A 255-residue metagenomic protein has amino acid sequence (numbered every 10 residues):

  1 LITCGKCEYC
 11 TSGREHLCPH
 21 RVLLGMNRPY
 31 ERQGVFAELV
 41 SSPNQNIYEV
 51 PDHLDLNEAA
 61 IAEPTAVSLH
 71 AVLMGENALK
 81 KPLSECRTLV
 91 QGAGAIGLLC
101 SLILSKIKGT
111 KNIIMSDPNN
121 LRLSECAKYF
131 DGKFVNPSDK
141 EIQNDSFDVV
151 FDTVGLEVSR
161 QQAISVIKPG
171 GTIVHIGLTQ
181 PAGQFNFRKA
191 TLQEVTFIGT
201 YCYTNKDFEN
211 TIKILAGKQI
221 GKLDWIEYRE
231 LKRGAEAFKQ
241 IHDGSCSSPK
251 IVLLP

Functional and structural regions predicted by a protein language model:
L1-I47: Glycine-rich phosphate/adenylate-binding loop and adjacent beta-alpha elements of nucleotide- or dinucleotide-binding
A37, E85, S146-F147: Local beta-strand N-terminus motif with an aromatic residue
L54-S138: Mid-domain Rossmann-like dinucleotide-binding core that forms the NAD(H)/NADP(H) cofactor-binding site
V90, D152, H175: Redox-cofactor binding/interface segments in oxidoreductases and associated redox assembly factors
E141-V150: A short acidic, Gly/Pro-enriched loop at the edge of an enzyme's catalytic core that lines a small-molecule cofactor
E157-G217, P255: Glycine-rich phosphate-binding loop and adjacent beta-alpha segment of Rossmann(oid) nucleotide-cofactor-binding
Q161, N205, E209-P255: C-terminal hydrophobic helical "lid"/dimerization subdomain of Rossmann-like NAD(P)H-dependent oxidoreductases
